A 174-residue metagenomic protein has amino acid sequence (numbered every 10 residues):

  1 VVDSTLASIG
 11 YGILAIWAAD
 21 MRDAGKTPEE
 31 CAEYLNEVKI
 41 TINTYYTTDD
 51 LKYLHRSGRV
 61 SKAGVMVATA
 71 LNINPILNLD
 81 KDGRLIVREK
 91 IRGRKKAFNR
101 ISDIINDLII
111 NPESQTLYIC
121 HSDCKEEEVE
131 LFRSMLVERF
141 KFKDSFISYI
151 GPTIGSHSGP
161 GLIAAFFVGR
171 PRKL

Functional and structural regions predicted by a protein language model:
V2-S4: Short beta->alpha connector loops at strand-helix junctions that form conserved, small/polar/Pro-enriched
L6-L174: Mixed-charge interfacial surface used for oligomerization/domain docking and macromolecular partner engagement
